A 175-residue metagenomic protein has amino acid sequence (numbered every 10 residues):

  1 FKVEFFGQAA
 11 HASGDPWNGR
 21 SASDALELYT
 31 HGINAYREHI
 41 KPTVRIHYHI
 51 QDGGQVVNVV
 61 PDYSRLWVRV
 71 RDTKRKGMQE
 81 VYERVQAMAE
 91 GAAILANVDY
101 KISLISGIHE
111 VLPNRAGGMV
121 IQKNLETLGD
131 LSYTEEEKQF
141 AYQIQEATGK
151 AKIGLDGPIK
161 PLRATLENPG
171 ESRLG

Functional and structural regions predicted by a protein language model:
F1-G149: Midchain, well-structured core segments that form catalytic/ion-binding scaffolds
K138-G175: Zn-dependent metallopeptidase/amidohydrolase metal-coordination segment
